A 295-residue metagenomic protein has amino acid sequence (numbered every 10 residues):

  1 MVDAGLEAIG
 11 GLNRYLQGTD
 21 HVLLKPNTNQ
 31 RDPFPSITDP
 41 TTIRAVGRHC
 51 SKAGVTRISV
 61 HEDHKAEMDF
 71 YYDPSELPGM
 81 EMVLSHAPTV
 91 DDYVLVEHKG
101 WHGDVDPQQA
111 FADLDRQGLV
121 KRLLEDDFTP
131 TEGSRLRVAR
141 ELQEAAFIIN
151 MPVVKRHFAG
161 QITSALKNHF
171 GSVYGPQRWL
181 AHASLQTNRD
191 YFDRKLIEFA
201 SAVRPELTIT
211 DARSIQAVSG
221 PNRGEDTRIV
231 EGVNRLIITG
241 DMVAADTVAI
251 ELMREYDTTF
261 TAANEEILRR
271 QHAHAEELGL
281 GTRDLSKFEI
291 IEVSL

Functional and structural regions predicted by a protein language model:
M1-L295: N-terminal and secondary-structure boundary signal
